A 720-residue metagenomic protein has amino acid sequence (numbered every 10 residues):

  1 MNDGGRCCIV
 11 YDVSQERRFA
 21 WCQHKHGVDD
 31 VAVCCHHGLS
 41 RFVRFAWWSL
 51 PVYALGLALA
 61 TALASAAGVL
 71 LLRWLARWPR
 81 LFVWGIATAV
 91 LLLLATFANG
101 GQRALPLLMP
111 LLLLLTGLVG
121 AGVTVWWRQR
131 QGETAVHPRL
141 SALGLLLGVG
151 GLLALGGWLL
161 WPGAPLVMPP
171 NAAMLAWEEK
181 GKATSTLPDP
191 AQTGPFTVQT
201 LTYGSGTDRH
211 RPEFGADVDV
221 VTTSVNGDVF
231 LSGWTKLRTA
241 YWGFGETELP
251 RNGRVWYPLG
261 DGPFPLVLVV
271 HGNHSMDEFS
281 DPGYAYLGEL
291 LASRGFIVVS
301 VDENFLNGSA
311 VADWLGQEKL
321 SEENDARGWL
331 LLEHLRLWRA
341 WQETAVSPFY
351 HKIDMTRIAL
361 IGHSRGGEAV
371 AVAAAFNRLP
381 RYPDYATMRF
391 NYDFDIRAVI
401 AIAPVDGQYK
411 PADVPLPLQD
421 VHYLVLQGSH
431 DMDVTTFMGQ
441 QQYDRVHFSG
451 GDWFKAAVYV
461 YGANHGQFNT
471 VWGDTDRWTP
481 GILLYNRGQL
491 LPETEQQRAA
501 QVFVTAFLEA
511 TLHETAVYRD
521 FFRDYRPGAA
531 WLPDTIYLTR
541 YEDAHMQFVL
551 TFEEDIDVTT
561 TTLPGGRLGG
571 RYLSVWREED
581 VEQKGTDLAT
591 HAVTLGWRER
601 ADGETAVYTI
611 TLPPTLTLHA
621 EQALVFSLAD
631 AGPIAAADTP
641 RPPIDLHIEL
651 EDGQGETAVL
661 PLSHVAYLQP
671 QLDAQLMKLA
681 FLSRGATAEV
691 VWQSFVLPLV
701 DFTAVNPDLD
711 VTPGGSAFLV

Functional and structural regions predicted by a protein language model:
N2-A98: Extended, compositionally biased non-globular segments that define protein topology
F45-S49, R77-F82, A104, L108 (+1 more regions): Short conserved active-site loop signatures built around small residues
P263-G272: Short beta-strand element of the alpha/beta-hydrolase
F279-S300: Short amphipathic alpha-helix adjacent to the substrate-entry channel of hydrolases
K319-M355, L360, E368, A374 (+1 more regions): Alpha/beta-hydrolase active-site loop
L416-T494: Active-site-adjacent alpha-helix of alpha/beta-hydrolase-fold enzymes
E582-E604: Short carbohydrate-recognition loop motifs
R598-N706: Extracellular ligand-binding interfaces
